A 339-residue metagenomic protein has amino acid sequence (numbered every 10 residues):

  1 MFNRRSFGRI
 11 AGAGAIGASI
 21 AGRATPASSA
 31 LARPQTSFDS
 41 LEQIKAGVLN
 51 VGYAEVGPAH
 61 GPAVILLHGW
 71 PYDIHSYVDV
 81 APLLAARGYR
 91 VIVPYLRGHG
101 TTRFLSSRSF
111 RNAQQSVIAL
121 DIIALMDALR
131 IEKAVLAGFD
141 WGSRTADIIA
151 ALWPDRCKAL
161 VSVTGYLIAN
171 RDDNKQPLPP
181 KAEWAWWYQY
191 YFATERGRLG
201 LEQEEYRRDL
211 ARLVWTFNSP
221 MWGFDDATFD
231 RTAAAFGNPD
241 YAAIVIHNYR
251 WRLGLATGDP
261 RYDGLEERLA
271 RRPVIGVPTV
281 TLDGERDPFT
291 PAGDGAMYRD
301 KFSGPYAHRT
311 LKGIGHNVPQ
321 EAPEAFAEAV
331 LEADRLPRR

Functional and structural regions predicted by a protein language model:
M1-A15: N-terminal secretory signal peptides and thylakoid transit peptides that target proteins across membranes
G22-G47, G52: C-terminal segment of N-terminal export signals and the immediately downstream linker at the start of the mature
S37-F38, N50-V51, V56, A63 (+2 more regions): Flexible "cap/lid" subdomain of the alpha/beta-hydrolase fold that forms the substrate-access gate
L41-Q43, V91-V93, H308: Conserved beta-strand scaffold positions in the cores of enzyme catalytic domains, especially in NTP/NDP-utilizing
V56-F104: Conserved HGGG/HGGXW glycine-rich cap/lid loop of the alpha/beta-hydrolase fold
I122, F326, V330, D334: Hydrophobic "lid"/C-terminal helical patch of Rossmann-like NAD(P)-dependent dehydrogenase/epimerase domains
D240, P337-R339: Alpha/beta-hydrolase-fold serine-hydrolase catalytic core, especially in secreted/extracellular enzymes
I314-A322: Catalytic histidine-centered segment of alpha/beta-hydrolase-like enzymes
